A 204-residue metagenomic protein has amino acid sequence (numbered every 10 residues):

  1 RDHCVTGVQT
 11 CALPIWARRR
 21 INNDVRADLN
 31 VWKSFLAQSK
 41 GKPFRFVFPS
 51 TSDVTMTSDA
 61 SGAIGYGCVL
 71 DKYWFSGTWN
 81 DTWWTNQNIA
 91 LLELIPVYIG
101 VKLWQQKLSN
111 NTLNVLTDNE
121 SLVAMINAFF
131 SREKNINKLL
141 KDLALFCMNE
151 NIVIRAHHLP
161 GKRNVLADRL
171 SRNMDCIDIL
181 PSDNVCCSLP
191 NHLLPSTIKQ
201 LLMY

Functional and structural regions predicted by a protein language model:
R1-C11: Single conserved hydrophobic/aromatic residue that forms the stacking wall/gate of nucleotide- or nucleobase-binding
A12-V47: C-terminal reverse transcriptase regions that engage the nucleic-acid substrate
P49-G62, V97: Two-metal-ion RNase H-like nuclease active-site motif
M56-F75: Active-site-adjacent "gating/activation" loops or surface patches in catalytic cores
A60, N119, R169: Residues immediately flanking
L70-I95, L103, N119-N137: A short, polar/acidic, helix/strand-boundary loop motif
V101-L166: RNase H catalytic domain
N151-L202: C-terminal functional segments of enzyme domains
